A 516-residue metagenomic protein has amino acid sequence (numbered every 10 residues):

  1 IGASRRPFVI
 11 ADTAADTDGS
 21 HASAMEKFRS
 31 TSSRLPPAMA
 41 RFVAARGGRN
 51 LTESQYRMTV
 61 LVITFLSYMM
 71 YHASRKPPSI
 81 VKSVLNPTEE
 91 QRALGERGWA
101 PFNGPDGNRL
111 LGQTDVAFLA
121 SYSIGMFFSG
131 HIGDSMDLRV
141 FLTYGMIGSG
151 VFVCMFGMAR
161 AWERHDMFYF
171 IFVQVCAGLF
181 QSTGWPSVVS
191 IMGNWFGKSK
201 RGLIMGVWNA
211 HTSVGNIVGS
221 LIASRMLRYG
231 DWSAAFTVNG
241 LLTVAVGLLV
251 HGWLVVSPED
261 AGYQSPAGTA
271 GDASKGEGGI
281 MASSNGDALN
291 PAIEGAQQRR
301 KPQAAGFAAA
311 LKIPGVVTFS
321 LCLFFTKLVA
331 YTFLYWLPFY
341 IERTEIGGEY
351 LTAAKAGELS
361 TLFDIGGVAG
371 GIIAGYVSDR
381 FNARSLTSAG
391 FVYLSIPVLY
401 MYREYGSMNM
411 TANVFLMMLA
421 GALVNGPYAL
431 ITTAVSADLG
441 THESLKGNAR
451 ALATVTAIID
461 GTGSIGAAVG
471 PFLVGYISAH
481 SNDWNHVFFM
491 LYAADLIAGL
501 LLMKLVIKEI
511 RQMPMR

Functional and structural regions predicted by a protein language model:
V60-E96, F333-P338, T432: Extracytoplasmic
K76-I80, I313-V368, Y428-T432, V469-G470: Extracytoplasmic gate region of multi-pass secondary transporters
K82-S123: Extracellular/periplasmic helix-loop-helix junction of adjacent transmembrane segments in MFS-like secondary
S135-M146, D379-Y393: Cytoplasmic membrane-interface "Motif A"-like loop-to-helix N-cap segments of 12-TM Major Facilitator Superfamily
I147-R164, Y393-S407: C-terminal ends and interior cores of transmembrane alpha-helices in multi-pass membrane transporters/permeases
F152, D166-T183, M410-S436: Hydrophobic core of transmembrane alpha-helices in multi-pass small-molecule transporters, especially MFS/SLC-type
V173-T212: Cytoplasmic helix-loop-helix junction between adjacent transmembrane helices in 12-TM secondary transporters
W208, T212-A261: Helix-loop-helix hairpin linking two adjacent transmembrane segments in secondary transporters
